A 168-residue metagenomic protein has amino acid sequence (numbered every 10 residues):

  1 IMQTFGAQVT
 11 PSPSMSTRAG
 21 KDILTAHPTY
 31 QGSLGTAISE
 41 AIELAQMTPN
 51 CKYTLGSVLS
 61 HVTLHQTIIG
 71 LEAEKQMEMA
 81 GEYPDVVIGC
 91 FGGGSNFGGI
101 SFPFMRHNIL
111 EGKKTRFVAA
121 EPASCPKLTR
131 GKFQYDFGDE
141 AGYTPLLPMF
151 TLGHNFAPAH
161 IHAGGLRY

Functional and structural regions predicted by a protein language model:
I1, C90-S101, K127-T129: Short glycine/serine/threonine-rich phosphate/pyrophosphate-binding segments that cradle anionic phosphate groups
I1-S12: Hydrophobic or amphipathic alpha-helical targeting/insertion segments
M2, A73, V87-G89, G94 (+2 more regions): Buried hydrophobic positions in well-ordered alpha/beta secondary-structure cores of metabolic enzymes
P11, S16, G20-K21: Ligand-binding pocket scaffold of soluble enzyme catalytic domains
S12, G56, G89-F91, V118-A120: Generic beta-strand/beta-sheet core signal
A19-V62, I69, A80-G81, R106-L110 (+1 more regions): Active-site/ligand-binding loops adjacent to catalytic centers
Y83-D85: Local beta-strand N-terminus motif with an aromatic residue
G93-G112, R116, A120: Thiamine diphosphate
